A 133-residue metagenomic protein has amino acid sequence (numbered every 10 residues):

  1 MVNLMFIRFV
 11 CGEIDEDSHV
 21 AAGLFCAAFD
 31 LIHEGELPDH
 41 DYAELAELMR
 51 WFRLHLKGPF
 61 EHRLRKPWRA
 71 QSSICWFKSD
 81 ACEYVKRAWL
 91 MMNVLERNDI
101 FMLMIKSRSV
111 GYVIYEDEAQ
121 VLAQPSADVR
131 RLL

Functional and structural regions predicted by a protein language model:
M1-S79: Long, contiguous N-terminal structural blocks used for assembly/anchoring
E13-E16, E47, E61, E83 (+3 more regions): Glutamate identity and glutamate-enriched acidic tracts
Y42, Y84, Y112-Y115: Sequence-level detector for tyrosine residue identity
D80-D99: Extracellular-facing segments of soluble proteins and assemblies that are Gly/Ser/Thr-biased and enriched in aromatics
N93-L133: Acidic, proline/glycine-rich low-complexity IDRs
